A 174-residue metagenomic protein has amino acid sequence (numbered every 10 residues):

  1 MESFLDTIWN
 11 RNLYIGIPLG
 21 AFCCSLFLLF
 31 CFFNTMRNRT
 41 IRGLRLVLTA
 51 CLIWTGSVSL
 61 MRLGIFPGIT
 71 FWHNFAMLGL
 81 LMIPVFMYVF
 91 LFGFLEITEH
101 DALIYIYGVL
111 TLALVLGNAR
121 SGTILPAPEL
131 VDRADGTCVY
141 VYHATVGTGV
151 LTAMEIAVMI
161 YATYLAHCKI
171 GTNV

Functional and structural regions predicted by a protein language model:
M1-T7: Short, low-complexity S/T/E/D/G/P-rich linear segments that nucleate or cap local secondary structure
I8-S25, M36-Y161: Individual alpha-helical transmembrane segments in multi-pass integral membrane proteins
F33: Cationic, histidine-enriched alpha-helical/coil surfaces that engage anionic ligands
H167-V174: Membrane-helix boundary/juxtamembrane motif in polytopic membrane proteins
